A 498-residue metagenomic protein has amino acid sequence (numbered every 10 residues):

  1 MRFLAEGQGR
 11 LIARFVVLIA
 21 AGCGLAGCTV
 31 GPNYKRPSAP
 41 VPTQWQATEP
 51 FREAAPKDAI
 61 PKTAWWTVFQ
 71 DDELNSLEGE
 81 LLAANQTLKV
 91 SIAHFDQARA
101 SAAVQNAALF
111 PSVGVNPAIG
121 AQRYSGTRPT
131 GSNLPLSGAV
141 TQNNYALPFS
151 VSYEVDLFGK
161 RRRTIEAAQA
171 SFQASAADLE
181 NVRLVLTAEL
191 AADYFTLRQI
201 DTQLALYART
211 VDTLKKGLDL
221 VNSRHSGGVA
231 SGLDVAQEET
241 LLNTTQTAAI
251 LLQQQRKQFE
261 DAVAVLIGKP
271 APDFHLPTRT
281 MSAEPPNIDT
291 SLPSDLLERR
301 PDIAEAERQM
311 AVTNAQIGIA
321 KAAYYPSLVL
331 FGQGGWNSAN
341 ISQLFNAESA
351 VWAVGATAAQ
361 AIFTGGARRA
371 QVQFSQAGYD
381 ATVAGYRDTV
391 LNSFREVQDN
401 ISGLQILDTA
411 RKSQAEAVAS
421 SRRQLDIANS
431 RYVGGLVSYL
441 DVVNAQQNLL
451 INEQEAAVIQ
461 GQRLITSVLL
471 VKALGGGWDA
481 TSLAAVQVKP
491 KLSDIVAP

Functional and structural regions predicted by a protein language model:
R2-A5, A13-L18, L25-A83, T130-S132 (+6 more regions): Terminal intrinsically disordered/low-complexity segments used for targeting and assembly
T29-E189, S327-G332, I362-V372: Short flexible linkers and secondary-structure junctions
K89-V90, N106-A107, V155-R183, L233 (+7 more regions): Sec/SRP-type N-terminal targeting helices
A139-N143, E348-A350, I451: Short sequence motifs at beta-strands and strand-loop junctions characteristic of Gram-negative outer-membrane
N143-V151, D193, L292, W352-A356: Hydrophobic, lipid-facing positions within transmembrane beta-strands of outer-membrane proteins
R161, A177-L292, G403, L407 (+4 more regions): Periplasmic alpha-helical coiled-coil/stalk elements that build and connect Gram-negative outer-membrane
H225-V229, Y432-L436, A473-G477: A short glycine-centered flexible hinge/capping loop motif at secondary-structure junctions
